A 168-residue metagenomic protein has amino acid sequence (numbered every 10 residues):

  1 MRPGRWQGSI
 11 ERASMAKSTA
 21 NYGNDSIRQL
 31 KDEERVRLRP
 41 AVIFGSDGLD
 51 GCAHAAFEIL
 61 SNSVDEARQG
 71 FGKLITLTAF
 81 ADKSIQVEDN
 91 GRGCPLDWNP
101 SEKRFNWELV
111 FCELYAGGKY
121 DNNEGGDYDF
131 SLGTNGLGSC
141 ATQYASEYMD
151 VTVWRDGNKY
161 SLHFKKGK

Functional and structural regions predicted by a protein language model:
W6-L60, P100, E108-F111, K119 (+1 more regions): Bergerat-fold GHKL ATPase/HATPase_c domain
A16-S26, K83-N106, G117-K168: GHKL-type ATPase core
V42-D47, S63-T76, G117-S131, V151-V153: Active-site phosphate-binding and catalytic loops of NTP-dependent enzymes
D50-K73, G138-A145: Conserved ATP-binding N-box helix of the HATPase_c
S61-N90, P95-N99: ATP-lid-like helix-loop hinge signature
